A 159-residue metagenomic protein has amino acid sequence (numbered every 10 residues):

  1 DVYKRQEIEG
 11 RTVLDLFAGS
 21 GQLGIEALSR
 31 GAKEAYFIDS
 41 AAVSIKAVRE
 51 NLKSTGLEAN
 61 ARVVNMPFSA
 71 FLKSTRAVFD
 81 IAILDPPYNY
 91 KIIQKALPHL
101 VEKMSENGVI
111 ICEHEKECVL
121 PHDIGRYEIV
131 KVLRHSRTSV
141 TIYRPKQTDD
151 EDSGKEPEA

Functional and structural regions predicted by a protein language model:
D1-A159: Class I S-adenosyl-L-methionine-dependent methyltransferase catalytic core
